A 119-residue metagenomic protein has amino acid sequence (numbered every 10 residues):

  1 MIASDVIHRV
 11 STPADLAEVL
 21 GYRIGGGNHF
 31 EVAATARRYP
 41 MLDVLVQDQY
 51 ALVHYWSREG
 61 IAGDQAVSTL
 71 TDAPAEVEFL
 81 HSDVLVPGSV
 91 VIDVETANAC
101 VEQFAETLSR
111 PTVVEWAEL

Functional and structural regions predicted by a protein language model:
M1-Y22, H54-L119: Acidic, proline/glycine-rich low-complexity IDRs
Y22-I61: Amphipathic, interaction-prone secondary-structure segments
